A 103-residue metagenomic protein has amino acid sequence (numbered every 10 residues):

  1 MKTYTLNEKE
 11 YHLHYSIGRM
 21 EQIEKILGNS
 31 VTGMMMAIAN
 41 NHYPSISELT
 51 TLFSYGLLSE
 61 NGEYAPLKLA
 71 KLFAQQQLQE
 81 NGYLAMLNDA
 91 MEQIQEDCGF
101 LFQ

Functional and structural regions predicted by a protein language model:
M1, L6, I17, Y55: Residue-level detector of functional hotspots within protein domains
M1-T5, K25, N29-Y43, N61-Q103: Charged interaction scaffolds used for protein-protein
E8-E10: Glycine-centered positions within short beta-strands or beta-hairpins
H12-Y15, N41, S45: Alpha-helix N-cap/loop-to-helix boundary motif
Y15-K25: N-terminal first-folded block
R19, S45-L49: Amphipathic alpha-helical interface surfaces
E48-S59: Short, hydrophobic/amphipathic alpha-helical patches that form generic packing surfaces within helical domains
